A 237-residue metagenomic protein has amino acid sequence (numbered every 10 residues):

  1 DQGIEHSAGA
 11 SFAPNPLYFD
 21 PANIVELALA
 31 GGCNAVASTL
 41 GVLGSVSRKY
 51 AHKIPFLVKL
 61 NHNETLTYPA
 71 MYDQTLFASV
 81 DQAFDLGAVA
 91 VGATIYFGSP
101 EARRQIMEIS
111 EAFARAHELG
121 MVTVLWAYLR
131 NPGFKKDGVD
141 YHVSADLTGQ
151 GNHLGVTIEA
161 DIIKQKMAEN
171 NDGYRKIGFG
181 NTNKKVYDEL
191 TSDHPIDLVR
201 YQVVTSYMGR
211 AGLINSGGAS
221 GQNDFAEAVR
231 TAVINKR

Functional and structural regions predicted by a protein language model:
I4-L213, Q222-R237: Alpha/beta enzyme core
